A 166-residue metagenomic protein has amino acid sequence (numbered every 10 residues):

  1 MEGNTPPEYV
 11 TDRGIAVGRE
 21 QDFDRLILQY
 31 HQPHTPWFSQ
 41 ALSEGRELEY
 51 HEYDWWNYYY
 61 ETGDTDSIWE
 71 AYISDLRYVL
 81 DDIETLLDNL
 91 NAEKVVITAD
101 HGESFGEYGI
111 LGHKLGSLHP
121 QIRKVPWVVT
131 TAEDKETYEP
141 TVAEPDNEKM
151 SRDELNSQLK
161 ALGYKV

Functional and structural regions predicted by a protein language model:
M1-V166: Catalytic domains that recognize anionic headgroups
